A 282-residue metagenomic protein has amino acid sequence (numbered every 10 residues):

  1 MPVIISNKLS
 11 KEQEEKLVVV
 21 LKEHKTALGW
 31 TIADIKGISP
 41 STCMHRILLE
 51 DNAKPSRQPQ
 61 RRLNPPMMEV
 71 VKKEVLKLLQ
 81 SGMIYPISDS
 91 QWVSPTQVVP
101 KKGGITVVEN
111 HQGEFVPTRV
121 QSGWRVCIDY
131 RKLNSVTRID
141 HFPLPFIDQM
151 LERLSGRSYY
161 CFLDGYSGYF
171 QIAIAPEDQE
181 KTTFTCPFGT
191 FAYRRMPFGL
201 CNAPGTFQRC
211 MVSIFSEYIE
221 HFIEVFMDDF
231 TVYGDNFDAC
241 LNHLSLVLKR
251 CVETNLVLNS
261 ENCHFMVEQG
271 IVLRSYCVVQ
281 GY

Functional and structural regions predicted by a protein language model:
M1-Y282: Retroelement reverse transcriptase polymerase core
